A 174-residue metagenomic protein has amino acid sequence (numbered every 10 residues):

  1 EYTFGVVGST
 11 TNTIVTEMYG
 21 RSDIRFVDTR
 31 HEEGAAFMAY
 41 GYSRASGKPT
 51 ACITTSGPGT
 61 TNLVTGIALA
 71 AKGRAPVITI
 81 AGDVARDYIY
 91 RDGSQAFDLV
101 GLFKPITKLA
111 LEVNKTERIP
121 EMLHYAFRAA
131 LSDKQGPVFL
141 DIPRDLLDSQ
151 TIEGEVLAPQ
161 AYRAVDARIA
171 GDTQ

Functional and structural regions predicted by a protein language model:
E1-Q174: N-terminal alpha/beta PP-like core and its mobile active-site loop of ThDP/TPP-dependent enzymes
